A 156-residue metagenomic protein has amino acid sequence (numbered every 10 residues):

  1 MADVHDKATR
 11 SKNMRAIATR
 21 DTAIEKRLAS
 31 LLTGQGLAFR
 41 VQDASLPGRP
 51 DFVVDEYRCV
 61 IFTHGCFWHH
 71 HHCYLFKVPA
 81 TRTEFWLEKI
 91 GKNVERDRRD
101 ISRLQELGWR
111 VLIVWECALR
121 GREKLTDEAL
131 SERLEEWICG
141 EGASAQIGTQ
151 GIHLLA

Functional and structural regions predicted by a protein language model:
M1-I113, R120-A156: Nucleic-acid endo/exonuclease domains
